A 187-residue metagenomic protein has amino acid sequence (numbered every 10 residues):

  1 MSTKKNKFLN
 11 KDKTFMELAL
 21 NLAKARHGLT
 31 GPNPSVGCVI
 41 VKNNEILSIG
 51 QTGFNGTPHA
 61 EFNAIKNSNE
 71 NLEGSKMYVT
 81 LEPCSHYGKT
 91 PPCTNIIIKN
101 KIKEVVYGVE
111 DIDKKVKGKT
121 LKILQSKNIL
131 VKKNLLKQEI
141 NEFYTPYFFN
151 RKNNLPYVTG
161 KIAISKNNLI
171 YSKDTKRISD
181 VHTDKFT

Functional and structural regions predicted by a protein language model:
M1-T30, N43-I46, Y87-T187: Zinc-dependent deaminase
P32-V36, P58, P156-V158: Short, basic and Ser/Thr-rich N-terminal targeting/leader segments
G37-V39, V79-T80, K161-A163: Short beta-strand segments
C38, K42, I46-N67, L136: N-terminal beta-alpha supersecondary unit
F54, L81, V109: Residues that line or immediately flank small-molecule/substrate-binding pockets and catalytic motifs
F62-Y87: Mobile, glycine- and charge-enriched loop segments and immediately flanking short secondary-structure elements within
